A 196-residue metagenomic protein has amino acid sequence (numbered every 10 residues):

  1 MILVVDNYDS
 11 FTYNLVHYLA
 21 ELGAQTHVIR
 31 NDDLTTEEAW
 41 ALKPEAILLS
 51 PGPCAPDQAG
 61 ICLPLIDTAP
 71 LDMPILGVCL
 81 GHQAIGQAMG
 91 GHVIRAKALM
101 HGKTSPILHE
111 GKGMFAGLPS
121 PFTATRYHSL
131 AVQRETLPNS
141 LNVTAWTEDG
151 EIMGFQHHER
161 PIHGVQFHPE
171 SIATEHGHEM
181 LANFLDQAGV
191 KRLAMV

Functional and structural regions predicted by a protein language model:
I2-V5, D9-G77, M89, G189: Flexible gly/pro-rich beta->alpha loop and the following alpha-helix that scaffold active-site loops
T26-V28, V93, V143: Generic structural signal for residues in well-ordered beta-strands
P44-G117, P121, L181-A182: Cysteine-nucleophile active-site neighborhood
C79, H128, H168: Histidine-centered divalent metal-coordination motifs
T104-P106, I152-G154, G164: Conserved hydrophobic/aromatic beta-strand scaffold that supports enzyme active sites
G113-R160: Catalytic beta-strand/loop cores that center a nucleophilic Ser/Cys/Thr and support acyl-enzyme chemistry
P121, E159, V165-E175: Phosphate-binding/catalytic loops
S171-V196: Acyltransferase
